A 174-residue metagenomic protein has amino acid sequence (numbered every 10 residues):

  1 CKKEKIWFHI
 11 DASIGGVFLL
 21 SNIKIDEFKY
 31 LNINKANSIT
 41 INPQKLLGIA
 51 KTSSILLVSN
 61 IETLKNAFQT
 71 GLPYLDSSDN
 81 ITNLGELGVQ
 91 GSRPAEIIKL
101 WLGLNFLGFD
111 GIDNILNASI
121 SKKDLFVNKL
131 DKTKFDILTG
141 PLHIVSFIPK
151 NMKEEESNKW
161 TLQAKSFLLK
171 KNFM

Functional and structural regions predicted by a protein language model:
C1-S21: Catalytic PLP-binding core of fold-type I/II PLP enzymes
K2, D131, L168-L169: Anion (oxyanion) recognition and catalysis
E4, I25-L130: Active-site C-terminal subdomain of aminotransferase-like
K5-H9, S38, I137, I144: Structural preference for beta-strand elements that scaffold enzyme active sites
D11-A12, T70-L72, L142: A generic structural motif
L20-K24, P149-K150: Short secondary-structure transition/capping segments
K134-D136, N172-M174: A short linear hydrophobic-aromatic micro-motif
D136-F167: Conserved PLP-binding catalytic core of the aspartate aminotransferase-like
